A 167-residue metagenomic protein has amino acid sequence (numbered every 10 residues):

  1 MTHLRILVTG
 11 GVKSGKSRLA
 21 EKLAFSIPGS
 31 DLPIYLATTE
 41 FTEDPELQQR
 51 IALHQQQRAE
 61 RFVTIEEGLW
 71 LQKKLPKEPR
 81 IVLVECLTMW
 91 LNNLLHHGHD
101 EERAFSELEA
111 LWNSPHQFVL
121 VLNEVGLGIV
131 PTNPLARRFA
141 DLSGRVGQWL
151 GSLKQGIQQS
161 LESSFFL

Functional and structural regions predicted by a protein language model:
T2, I6-P76: Conserved P-loop
T2, L32, A52, V82-L94 (+1 more regions): Short, basic/glycine-rich phosphate-binding loops at helix/coil junctions that contact nucleotide phosphates
L7, I81-L83, V119-V121: Structural motif
G10, T38-T39, C86-L87, L122-E124: Short secondary-structure boundary segments
A20, H54, L83, N123 (+1 more regions): Residue-level signal for inorganic ion chemistry
D31-I34, R80, Q117, G156: Residues at the starts of beta-strands that form the adenosine-phosphate
Q56-R103: Helix-adjacent hinge/juxtasegments
L91-L167: Replace "adjacent to P-loop NTPase cores in ATP/GTP-dependent enzymes" with "adjacent to NTP-binding cores
